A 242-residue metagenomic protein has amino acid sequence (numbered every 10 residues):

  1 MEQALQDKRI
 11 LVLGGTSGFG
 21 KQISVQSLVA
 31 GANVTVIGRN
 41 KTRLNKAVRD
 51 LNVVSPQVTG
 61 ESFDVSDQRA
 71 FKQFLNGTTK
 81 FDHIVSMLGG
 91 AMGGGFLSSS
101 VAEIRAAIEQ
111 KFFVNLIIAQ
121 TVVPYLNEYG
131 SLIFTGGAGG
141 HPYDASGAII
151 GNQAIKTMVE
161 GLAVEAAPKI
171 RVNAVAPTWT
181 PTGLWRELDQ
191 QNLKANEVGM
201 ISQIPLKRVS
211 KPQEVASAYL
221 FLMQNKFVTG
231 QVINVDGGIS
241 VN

Functional and structural regions predicted by a protein language model:
T16-G18: Conserved glycine-rich cofactor-binding loop
A32-K46: Conserved glycine-rich Rossmann-like NAD(P)H-binding loop of the short-chain dehydrogenase/reductase
S86-R105: Conserved mid-core segment of classical short-chain dehydrogenase/reductases
L97, A106-I108, L116-A119, Y129-A167 (+1 more regions): Catalytic loop of short-chain dehydrogenase/reductase
K156, E165-T182, V228-V235: Conserved Rossmann-fold SDR core element
N192-Q213: Catalytic Tyr-x(3-8)-Lys segment
R208-V235, S240: C-terminal substrate-recognition "lid" of short-chain dehydrogenase/reductases
